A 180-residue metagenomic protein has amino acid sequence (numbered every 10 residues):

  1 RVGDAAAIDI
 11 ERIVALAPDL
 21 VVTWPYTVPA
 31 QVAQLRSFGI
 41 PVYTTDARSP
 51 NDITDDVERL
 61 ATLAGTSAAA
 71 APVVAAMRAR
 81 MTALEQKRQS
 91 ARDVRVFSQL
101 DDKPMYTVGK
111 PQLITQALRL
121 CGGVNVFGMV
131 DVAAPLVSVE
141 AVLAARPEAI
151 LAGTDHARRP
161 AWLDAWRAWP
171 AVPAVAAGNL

Functional and structural regions predicted by a protein language model:
R1-L180: N-terminal ligand-binding lobe of clamshell/alpha-beta domains
